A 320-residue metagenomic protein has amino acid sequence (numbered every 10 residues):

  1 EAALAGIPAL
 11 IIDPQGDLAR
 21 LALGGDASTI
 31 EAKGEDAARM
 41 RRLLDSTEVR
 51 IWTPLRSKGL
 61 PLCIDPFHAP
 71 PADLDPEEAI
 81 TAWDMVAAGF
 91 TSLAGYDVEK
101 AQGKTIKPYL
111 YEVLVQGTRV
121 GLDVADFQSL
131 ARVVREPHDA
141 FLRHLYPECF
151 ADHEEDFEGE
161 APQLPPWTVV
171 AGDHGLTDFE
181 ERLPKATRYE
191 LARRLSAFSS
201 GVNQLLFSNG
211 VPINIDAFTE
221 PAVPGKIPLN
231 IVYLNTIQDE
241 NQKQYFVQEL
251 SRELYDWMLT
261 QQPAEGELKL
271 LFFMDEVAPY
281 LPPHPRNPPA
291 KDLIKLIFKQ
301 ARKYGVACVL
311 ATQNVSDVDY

Functional and structural regions predicted by a protein language model:
A3-I12, G16-K299, K303: P-loop NTPase motor domains
N235, A311-T312: Glycine- and other small-residue-rich loops at beta-strand/loop junctions that grip anionic moieties
K303-V309: Short beta-strand/loop segments at the ligand-binding rim of alpha/beta enzyme cores
Q313-Y320: Short, glycine/polar-rich helix-capping loops at beta-to-alpha or helix-loop-helix junctions that flank or form
